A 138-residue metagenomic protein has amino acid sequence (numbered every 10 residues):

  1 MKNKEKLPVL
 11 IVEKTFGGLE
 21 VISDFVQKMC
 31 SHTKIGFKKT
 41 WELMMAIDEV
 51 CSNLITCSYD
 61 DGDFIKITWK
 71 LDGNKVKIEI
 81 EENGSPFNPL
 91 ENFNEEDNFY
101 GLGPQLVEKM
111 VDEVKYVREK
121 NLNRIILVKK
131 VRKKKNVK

Functional and structural regions predicted by a protein language model:
N3-T15: Short amphipathic
D24-D48: Conserved short strand/loop->alpha-helix "switch" segment adjacent to the catalytic nucleotide/phosphoryl-transfer site
L54-S58: Short helix-loop "hinge" at the ATP-lid/N-box region of the Bergerat-fold HATPase_c
D63-K70: A conserved short beta-strand within the histidine kinase catalytic ATPase domain
K75, P86, K120-I126, R132-K134: Glycine-rich nucleotide-binding loop
V76-G101: Glycine-rich/acidic phosphate-handling loop/turn and adjacent ATP-lid/helix of nucleotide-binding kinase/ATPase domains
N92-V117, L122: ATP phosphate-binding glycine-rich loop and adjacent ATP-lid/helix-beta elements within ATP-binding kinase/ATPase
